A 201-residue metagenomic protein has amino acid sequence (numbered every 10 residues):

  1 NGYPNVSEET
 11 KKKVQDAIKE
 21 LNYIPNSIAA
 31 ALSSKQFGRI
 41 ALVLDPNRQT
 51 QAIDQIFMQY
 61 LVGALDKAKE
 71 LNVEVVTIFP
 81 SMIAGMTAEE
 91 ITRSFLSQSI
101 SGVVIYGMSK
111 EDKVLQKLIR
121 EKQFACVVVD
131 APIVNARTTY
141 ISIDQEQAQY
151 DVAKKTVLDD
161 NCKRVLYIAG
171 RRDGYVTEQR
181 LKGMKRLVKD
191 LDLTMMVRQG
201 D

Functional and structural regions predicted by a protein language model:
N1-G38: N-terminal helix-turn-helix DNA-binding module of bacterial transcription factors
G38-K154: Alpha-helical recognition/docking segments in bacterial nutrient-uptake and carbohydrate-utilization systems
V43, V129, Y167-I168, R198: Short hydrophobic segments within beta-strands
A64, A68-S81, R164-Y167, M184-D201: Short beta-strand elements in bilobed, periplasmic/extracellular small-molecule ligand-binding domains
V114-C126, Q179-L193: Short acidic, glycine/proline-enriched helix-loop-strand junctions
I141-Y167, Q179-K182: Hydrophobic alpha-helical segments within soluble ligand-binding/sensing domains
R171-V176, G200-D201: Short coil/turn segments
